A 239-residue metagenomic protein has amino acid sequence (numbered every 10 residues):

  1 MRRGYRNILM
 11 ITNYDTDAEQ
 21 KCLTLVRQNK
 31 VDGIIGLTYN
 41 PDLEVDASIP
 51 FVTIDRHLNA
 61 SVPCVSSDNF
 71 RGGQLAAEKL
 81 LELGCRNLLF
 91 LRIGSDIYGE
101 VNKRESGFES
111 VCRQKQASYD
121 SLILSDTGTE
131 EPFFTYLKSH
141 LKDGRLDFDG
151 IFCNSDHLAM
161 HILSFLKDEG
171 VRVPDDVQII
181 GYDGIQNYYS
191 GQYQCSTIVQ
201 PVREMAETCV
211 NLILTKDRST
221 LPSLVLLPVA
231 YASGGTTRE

Functional and structural regions predicted by a protein language model:
M1-E78, K142: Alpha-helical recognition/docking segments in bacterial nutrient-uptake and carbohydrate-utilization systems
M1-T12, E105, E109-E131: Short beta-strand elements in bilobed, periplasmic/extracellular small-molecule ligand-binding domains
N13-Y14, I93-G99, S125-T127: Short histidine/acidic/glycine/proline-rich micro-motifs that form metal- and phosphate-coordinating active-site loops
L23, R27-T38, L89-R92, R145-S155 (+1 more regions): Periplasmic-binding protein-like
P63-F90, S110-R113, E130-S139, A159 (+1 more regions): Hydrophobic alpha-helical segments within soluble ligand-binding/sensing domains
A76-K115, Y119, S223-R238: An alpha-beta-alpha
N87, Y119-S121, V173-I179: Short acidic capping loops at alpha-helix termini that bridge into adjacent secondary structure
K138-E239: Flexible loop/turn connectors
